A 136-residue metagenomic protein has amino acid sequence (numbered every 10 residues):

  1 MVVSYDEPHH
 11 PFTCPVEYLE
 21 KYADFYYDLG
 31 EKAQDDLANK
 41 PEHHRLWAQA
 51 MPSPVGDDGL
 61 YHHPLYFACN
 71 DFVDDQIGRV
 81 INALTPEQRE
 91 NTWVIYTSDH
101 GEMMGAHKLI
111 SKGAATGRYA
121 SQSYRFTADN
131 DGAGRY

Functional and structural regions predicted by a protein language model:
V2-Y136: Active-site-proximal cap/lid insertion segments
